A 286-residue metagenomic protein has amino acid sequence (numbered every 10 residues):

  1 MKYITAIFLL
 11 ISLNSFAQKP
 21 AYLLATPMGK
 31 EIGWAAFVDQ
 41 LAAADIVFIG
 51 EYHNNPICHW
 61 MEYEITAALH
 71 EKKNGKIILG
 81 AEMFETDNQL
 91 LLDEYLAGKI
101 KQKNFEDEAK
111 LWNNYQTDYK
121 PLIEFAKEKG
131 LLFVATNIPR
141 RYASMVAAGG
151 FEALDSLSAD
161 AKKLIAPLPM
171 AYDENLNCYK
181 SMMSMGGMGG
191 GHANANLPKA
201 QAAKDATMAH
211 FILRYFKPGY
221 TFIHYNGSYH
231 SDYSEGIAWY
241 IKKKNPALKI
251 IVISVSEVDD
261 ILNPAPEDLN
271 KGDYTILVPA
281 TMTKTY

Functional and structural regions predicted by a protein language model:
Y3-L13: Sec-dependent N-terminal signal peptides
F8, F16-A44: N- or domain-start disorder-to-order transition segments that initiate the globular core
W34, V38, E62-T66, Y119-I123 (+2 more regions): Extracytoplasmic/secreted envelope proteins and their assembly/folding machinery, especially bacterial periplasmic
D39-I77: N-terminal, post-signal-peptide region of Sec/Tat-exported proteins
Y52-P56, F84-N88, P139-A143, S228-S231 (+1 more regions): Solvent-exposed loop/turn segments at secondary-structure junctions within structured extracellular/periplasmic domains
I77-E85, I251-S256: Short internal beta-strands
L90-Y215: A substrate-binding/cap region within the structured catalytic cores of diverse enzymes
T207-F216, Y220-I223, H230-Y286: C-terminal regions of proteins
